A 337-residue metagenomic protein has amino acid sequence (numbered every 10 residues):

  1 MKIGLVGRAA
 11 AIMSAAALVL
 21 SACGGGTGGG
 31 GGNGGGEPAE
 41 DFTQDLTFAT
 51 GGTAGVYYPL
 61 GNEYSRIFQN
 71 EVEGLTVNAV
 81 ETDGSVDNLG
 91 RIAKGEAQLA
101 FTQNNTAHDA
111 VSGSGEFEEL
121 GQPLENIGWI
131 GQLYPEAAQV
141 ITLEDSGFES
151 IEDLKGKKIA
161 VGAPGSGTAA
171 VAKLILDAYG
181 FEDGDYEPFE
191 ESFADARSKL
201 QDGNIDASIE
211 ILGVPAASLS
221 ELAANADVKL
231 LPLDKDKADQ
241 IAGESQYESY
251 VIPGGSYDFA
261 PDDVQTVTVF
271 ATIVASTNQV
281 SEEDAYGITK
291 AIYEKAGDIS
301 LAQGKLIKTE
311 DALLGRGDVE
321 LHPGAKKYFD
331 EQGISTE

Functional and structural regions predicted by a protein language model:
M1-M13: Bacterial N-terminal signal peptides that target proteins for export
G4, E191, D195, D202 (+3 more regions): An extracytoplasmic/periplasmic, membrane-proximal ligand-sensing/linker region
V19-A22: C-terminal motif of bacterial Sec signal peptides marking the signal peptidase cleavage site
G24-T27: Bacterial signal peptide processing site
D45-E71, L75-A79, Q132-D202, D311 (+2 more regions): Bilobed "Venus flytrap"/periplasmic-binding protein-like clamshell domains and structurally analogous long
N62-R66, N78-L120, V140, A194-Q201 (+2 more regions): Pocket-flanking alpha-helical
N104, S114-E118, S146, D183-Q279: Pocket-lining segment of extracytoplasmic ligand-binding domains
K157-A172, Q246-G317: Ligand-binding clefts/hinges and TM-proximal coupling segments of bilobed small-molecule sensing domains
